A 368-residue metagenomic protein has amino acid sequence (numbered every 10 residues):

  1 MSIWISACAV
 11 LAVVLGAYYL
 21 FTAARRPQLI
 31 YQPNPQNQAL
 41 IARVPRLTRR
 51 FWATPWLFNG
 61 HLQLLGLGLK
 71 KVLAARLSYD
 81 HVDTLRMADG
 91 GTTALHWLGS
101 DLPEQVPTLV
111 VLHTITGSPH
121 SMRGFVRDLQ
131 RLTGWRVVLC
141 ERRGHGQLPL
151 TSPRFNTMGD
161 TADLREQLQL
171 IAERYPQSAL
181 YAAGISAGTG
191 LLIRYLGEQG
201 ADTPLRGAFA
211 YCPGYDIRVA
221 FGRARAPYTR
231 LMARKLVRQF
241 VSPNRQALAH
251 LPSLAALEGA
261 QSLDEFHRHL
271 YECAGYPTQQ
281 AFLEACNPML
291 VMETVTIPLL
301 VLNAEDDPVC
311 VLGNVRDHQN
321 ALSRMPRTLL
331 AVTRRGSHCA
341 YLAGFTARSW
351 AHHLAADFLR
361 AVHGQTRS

Functional and structural regions predicted by a protein language model:
M1-H81, A356, S368: N-terminal targeting or regulatory segments adjacent to alpha/beta-hydrolase or S9 domains
V13-P33, E173-A274, Q280: Alpha/beta-hydrolase-fold enzymes
W56-D101, L164, L342-F345: N-terminal cap/lid segment of alpha/beta-hydrolase-fold proteins
M87, T92-A94, L98-T151, E166 (+1 more regions): Short, surface-exposed "cap/lid" segments of acyl-processing enzymes
H145-Y181: Catalytic nucleophile-loop/oxyanion-hole region of alpha/beta-hydrolase and closely related hydrolase-like folds
V295, V301-N303, D307: Short beta-strand/loop motif that positions the catalytic acidic residue of the alpha/beta-hydrolase fold
V309-T328: Conserved loop-alpha-helix segment in the C-terminal half of the alpha/beta-hydrolase fold that carries the catalytic
G336-S349: Catalytic histidine-centered segment of alpha/beta-hydrolase-like enzymes
